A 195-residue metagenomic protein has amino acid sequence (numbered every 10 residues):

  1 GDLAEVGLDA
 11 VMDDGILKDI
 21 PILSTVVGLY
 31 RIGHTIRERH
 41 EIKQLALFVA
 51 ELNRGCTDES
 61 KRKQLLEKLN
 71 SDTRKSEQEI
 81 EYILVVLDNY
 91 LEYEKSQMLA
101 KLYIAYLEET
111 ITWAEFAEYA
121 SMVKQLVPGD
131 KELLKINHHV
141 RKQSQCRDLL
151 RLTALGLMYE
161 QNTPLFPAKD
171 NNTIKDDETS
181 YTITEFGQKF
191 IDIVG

Functional and structural regions predicted by a protein language model:
G1-L47: Membrane-inserting effector segments that mediate pore formation, membrane fusion, or transient membrane insertion
L23-I32, F48-E51, K68, L102 (+1 more regions): Short acidic/histidine-centered micro-motifs embedded in hydrophobic/aromatic stretches that mark compact functional
R31, R37-R39, R54, R62 (+4 more regions): Arginine residue identity/basic-tract feature
R39-I111: Membrane-proximal, non-transmembrane interface segments of integral membrane proteins
L84-G195: Long, helix-rich, hydrophobic modules that act as membrane-proximal anchors or helical bundle/coiled-coil regulators
